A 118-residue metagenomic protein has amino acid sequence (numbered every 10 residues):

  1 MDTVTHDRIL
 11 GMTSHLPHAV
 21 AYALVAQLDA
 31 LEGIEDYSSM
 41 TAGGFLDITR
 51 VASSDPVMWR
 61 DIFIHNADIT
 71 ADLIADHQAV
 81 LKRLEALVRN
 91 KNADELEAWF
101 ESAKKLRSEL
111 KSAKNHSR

Functional and structural regions predicted by a protein language model:
M1-L16, E35: Conserved Rossmann-fold dehydrogenase catalytic segment
I9, T13, V20, W99-A103: Short alpha-helical scaffolding segments that buttress acidic/His motifs in well-ordered protein cores
T13-L16, V20, G44, H77: Hydrophobic/aromatic residues within well-ordered alpha-helical segments
V20, L24-E35, I62-I64: N-terminal glycine-rich phosphate-binding loop for ADP-containing cofactors
V20, L81, E85-V88, R107-K114: A structural signal for well-ordered alpha-helices, especially hydrophobic packing surfaces of coiled-coils
L28-E32, N90-D94, N115-R118: Juxtamembrane/interface motifs at transmembrane-helix termini
I34-A103: Interdomain hinge/lid region at the active-site interface of Rossmann-like NAD(P)-dependent oxidoreductases
E97-R118: Short, amphipathic C-terminal "tail helix"
